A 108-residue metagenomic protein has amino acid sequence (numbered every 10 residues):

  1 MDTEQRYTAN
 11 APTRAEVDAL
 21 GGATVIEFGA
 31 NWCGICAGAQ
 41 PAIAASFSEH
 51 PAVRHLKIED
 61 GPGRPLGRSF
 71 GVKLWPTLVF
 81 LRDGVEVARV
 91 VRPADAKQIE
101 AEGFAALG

Functional and structural regions predicted by a protein language model:
M1-G22, G108: N-terminal leader/targeting and pre-domain segments
R14-A15, R64-G67: Short hydrophobic/charged patches on amphipathic alpha-helices used for structural packing and interfaces
T24, G29-W32, L74: Short pre-active-site segment immediately N-terminal to redox-active cysteine/selenocysteine motifs in thiol-based
F28, H50-P65: Thiol-based oxidoreductase modules, predominantly thioredoxin-like and allied folds used for disulfide exchange
C33-C36, L78: The canonical Cys-X-X-Cys-His
I35-E49: Typically the conserved alpha-helix immediately C-terminal to a functionally engaged Cys/Sec in thioredoxin-like
S69-K73: A short glycine-leucine-enriched loop at secondary-structure breakpoints that most characteristically corresponds
L74, V79-G108: Non-catalytic, surface beta->alpha helical segment in thiol-disulfide oxidoreductase systems
